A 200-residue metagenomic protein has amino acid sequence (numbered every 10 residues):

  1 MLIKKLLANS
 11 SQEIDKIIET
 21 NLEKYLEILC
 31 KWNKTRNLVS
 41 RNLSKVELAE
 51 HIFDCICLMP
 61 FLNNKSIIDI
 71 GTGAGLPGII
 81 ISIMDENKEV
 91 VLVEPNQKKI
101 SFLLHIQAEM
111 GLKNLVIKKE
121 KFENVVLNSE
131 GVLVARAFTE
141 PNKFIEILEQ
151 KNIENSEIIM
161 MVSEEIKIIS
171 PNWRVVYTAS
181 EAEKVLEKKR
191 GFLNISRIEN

Functional and structural regions predicted by a protein language model:
M1-N64, I68, K98-L115: Class I SAM-dependent transferase core
L29, I81, I195: Residue-level signal for inorganic ion chemistry
I56, I79, N142: Conserved active-site region of classical short-chain dehydrogenase/reductase
N63, D85, I153: Short conserved AdoMet
I70-T72: Conserved beta-strand/loop positions that form the S-adenosyl-L-methionine
A74-N87: Conserved SAM-binding loop of SAM-dependent methyltransferases across substrates and taxa, primarily the Class I
K88-V91, P95-N200: S-adenosylmethionine
